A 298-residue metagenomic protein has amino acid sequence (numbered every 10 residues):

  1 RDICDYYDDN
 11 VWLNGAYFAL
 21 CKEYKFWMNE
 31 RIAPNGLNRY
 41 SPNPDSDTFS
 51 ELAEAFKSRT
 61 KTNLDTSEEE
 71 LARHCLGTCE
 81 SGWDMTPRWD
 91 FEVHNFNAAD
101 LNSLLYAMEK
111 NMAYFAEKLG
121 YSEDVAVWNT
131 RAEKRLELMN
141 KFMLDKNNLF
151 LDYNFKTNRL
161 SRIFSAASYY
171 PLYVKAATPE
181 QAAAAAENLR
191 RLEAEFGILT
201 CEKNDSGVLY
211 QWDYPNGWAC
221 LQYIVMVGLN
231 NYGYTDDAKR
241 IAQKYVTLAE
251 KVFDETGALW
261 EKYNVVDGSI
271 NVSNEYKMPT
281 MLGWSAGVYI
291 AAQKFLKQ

Functional and structural regions predicted by a protein language model:
R1-A53: Internal, well-ordered domain-core segments that constitute the primary functional module of diverse proteins
R1-V11, S103-S122, Y170-E180, Y223-T235 (+1 more regions): Well-ordered alpha-helical scaffold segments within catalytic/enzyme domains
N10-M28, M108, M112, L119-M139 (+2 more regions): Extended, well-ordered alpha-helical scaffold segments
A33-G36, Y114-D124, K141-N148: Surface-exposed helix-capping loop/turn segments at secondary-structure junctions
G36-F96, K134-G217, E250-Q298: Extended glycan-interaction surfaces of carbohydrate-active proteins
V93-A107, D124-V127, R131, I163 (+1 more regions): Short, contiguous, pocket-lining structural segments that sit at or immediately flank catalytic/ligand-binding sites
A98, Q211-Y234: Peripheral, non-catalytic segments that deliver or gate enzyme domains
C220, I224, D237-K244, W284 (+1 more regions): Short amphipathic alpha-helical segments
